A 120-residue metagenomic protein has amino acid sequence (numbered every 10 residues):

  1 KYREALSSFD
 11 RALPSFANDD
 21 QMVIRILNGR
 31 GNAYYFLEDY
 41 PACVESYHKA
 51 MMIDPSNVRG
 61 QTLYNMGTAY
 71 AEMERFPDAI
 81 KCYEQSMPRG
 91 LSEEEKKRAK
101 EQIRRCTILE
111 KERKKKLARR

Functional and structural regions predicted by a protein language model:
K81, Q85-R120: Terminal, low-structured helical/coil segments at or just beyond the last alpha-helical repeat
